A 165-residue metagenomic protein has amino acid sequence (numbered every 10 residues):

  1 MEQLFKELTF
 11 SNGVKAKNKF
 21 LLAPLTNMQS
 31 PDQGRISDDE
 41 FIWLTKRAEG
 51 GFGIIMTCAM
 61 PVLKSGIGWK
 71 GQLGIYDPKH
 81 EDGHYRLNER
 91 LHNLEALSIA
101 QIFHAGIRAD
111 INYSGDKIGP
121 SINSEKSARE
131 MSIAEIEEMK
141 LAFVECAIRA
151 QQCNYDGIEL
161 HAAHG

Functional and structural regions predicted by a protein language model:
M1-F103, M139: N-terminal capping/small domains of soluble enzymes
R35, G68, I111-Y113, A163: A generic "cationic amphipathic patch" detector
L44, N88, A147, Y155-I158: Generic hydrophobic/aromatic pocket-lining and core-packing "Φ" positions
C58-P61, F103-R108, H161-G165: Short glycine-enriched loops at secondary-structure junctions
L97, F103-Y155: Non-globular sequence segments
Q151-G165: Active-site groove signature of glycoside hydrolases
